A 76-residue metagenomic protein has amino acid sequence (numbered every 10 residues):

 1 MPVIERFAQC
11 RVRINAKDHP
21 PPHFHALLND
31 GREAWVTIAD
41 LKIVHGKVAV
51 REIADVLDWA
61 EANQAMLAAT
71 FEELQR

Functional and structural regions predicted by a protein language model:
M1-P2, R76: Absolute protein N-terminus
V3-A8: Short acidic-hydrophobic surface loop/beta-edge motif
Q9-R13: Charge-dense, helix-prone N-terminal extensions
N15-V50: A short, structured beta-strand/loop element
V48-R76: C-terminal structural segments of small proteins and small subunits
